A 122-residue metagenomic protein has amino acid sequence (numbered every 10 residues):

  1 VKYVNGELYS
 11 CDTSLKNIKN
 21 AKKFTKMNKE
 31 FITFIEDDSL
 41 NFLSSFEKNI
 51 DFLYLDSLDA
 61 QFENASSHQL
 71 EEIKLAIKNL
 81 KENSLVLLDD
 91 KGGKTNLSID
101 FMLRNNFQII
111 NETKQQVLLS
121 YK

Functional and structural regions predicted by a protein language model:
V1-K122: S-adenosylmethionine/decaboxylated-SAM
